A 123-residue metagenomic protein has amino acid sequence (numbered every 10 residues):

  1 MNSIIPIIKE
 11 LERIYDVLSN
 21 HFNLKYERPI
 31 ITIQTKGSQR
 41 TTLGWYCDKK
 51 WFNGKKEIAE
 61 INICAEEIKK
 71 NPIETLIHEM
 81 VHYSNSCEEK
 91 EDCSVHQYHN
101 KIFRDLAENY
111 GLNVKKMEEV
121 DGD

Functional and structural regions predicted by a protein language model:
M1-N2, D123: Pan-zinc metallopeptidase signature
N2-G54, Y110-K116: Auxiliary, metal-adjacent structural segments of Zn-dependent hydrolase domains
I7-E10, K69, I73, I77 (+2 more regions): Hydrophobic (often cysteine-bearing) scaffold residues that line and stabilize catalytic clefts of nucleotide/cofactor
I31-I33, I61-I63, L76: Hydrophobic beta-strand residues in large extracellular and virion-surface proteins
G37-N71, Y83-C87: Active-site scaffold of zinc-dependent metalloenzymes
E74, H82-N85, H99, A107: An N-terminal, helix-rich hydrophobic module
C93-D123: Post-HExxH zinc-binding segment in Zn-dependent metallohydrolases
